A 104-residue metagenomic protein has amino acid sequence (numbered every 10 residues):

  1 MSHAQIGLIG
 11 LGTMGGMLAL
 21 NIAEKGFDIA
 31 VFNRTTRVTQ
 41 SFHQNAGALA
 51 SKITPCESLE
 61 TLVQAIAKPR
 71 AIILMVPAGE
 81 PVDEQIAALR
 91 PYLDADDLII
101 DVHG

Functional and structural regions predicted by a protein language model:
M1-A71, R90-L98, H103: NAD(P)+-binding Rossmann beta1-loop-alpha1 motif at the extreme N-terminus of oxidoreductases
L74-A88: Beta-loop-alpha module in the N-terminal Rossmann-like domain of NAD(P)-dependent dehydrogenases, especially those
P77, H103-G104: Short beta->alpha junction loops
